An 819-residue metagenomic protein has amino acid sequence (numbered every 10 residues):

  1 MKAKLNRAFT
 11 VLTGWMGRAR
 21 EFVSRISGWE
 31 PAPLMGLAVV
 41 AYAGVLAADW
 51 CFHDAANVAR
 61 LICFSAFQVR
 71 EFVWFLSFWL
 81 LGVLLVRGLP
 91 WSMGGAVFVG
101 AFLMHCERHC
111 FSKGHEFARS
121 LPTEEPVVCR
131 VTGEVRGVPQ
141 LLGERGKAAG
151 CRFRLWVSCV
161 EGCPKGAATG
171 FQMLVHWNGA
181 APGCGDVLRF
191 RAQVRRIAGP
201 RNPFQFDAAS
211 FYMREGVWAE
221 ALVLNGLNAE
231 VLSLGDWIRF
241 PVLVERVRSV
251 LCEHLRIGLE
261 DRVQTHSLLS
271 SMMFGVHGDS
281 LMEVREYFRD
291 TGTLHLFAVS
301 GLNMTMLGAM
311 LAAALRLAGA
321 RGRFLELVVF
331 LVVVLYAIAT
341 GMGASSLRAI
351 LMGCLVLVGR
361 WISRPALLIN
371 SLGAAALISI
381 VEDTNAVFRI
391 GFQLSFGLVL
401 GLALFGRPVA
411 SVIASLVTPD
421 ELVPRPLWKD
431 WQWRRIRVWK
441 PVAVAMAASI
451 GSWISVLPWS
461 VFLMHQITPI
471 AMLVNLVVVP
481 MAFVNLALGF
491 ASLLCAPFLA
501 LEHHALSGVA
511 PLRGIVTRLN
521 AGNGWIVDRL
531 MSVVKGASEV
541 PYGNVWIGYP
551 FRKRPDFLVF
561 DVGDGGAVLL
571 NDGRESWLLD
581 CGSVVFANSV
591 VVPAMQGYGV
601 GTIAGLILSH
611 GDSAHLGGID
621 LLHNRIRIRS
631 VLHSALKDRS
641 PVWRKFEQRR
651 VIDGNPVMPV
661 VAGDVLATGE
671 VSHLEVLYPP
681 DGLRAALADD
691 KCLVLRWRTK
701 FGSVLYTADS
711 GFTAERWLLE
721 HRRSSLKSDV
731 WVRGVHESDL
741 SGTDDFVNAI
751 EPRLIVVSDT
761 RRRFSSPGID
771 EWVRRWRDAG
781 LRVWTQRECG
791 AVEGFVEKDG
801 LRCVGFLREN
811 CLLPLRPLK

Functional and structural regions predicted by a protein language model:
K2, N178-A180, C184-V187, R191 (+7 more regions): Non-globular, low-confidence helical/coil segments that flank catalytic cores
K2-G28, G95-H295, S589-P593, T602 (+4 more regions): Membrane-interface helix/helix-cap signal primarily in integral membrane proteins
K2-R119, V128, E230, A314-A320 (+7 more regions): Transmembrane helix-bundle segments that form internal channels/tunnels in multi-pass membrane proteins, characterized
G36, G44, F78, V86 (+14 more regions): Hydrophobic alpha-helical transmembrane segments in multi-pass membrane proteins
E144, L259-Q264, A344, L367 (+4 more regions): Proline-centered turn/helix-capping motifs that create local helix->coil transitions or kinks
A148, V244, R248, C252 (+12 more regions): Hydrophobic face of alpha-helices
R152, S267-L269, A375, D564-A567 (+1 more regions): Short glycine-rich loop/turn motifs
W156-G162, F462, N571, R698: A generic structural motif
